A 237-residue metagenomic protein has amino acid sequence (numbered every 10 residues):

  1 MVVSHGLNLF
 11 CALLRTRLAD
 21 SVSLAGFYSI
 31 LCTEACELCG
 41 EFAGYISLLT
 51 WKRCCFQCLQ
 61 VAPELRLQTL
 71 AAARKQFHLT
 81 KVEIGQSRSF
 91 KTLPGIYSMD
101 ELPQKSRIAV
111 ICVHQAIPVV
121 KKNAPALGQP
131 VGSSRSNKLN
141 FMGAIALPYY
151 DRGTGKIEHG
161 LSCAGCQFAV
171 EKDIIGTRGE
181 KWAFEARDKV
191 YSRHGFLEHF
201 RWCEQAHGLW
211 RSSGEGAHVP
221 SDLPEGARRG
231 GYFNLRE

Functional and structural regions predicted by a protein language model:
M1-L7: Short helix-loop-helix/strand-helix junction enriched in hydrophobic and basic residues
L7-E37, A43, L49-E237: Cys/His-rich zinc-coordinating modules
